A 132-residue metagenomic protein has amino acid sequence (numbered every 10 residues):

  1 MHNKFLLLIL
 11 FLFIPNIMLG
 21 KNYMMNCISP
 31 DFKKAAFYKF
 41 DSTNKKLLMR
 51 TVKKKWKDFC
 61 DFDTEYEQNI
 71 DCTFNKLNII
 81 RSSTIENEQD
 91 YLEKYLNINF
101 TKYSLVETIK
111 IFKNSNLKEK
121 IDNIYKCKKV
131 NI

Functional and structural regions predicted by a protein language model:
M1-K21: Classical Sec-dependent N-terminal signal peptides that target proteins to the secretory pathway
G20-K21, K53, E65-Y66, K120: Residue-level signal for mature regions of secreted extracellular proteins and peptides
M24-M49, I79, S83-F100: Short, solvent-exposed loop/hinge segments that bridge or flank secondary-structure elements
S29, F62, F74, K129-V130: Disulfide-rich extracellular modules and peptides
A35-E65, Y103-S115: N-terminal glycine/threonine-rich, aromatic-flanked beta-hairpin/loop signature
T43, F62-S83: Ser/Thr- and Asn-enriched, surface-exposed coil loops between beta-strands
I111-I132: Edge beta-strand at a domain terminus
